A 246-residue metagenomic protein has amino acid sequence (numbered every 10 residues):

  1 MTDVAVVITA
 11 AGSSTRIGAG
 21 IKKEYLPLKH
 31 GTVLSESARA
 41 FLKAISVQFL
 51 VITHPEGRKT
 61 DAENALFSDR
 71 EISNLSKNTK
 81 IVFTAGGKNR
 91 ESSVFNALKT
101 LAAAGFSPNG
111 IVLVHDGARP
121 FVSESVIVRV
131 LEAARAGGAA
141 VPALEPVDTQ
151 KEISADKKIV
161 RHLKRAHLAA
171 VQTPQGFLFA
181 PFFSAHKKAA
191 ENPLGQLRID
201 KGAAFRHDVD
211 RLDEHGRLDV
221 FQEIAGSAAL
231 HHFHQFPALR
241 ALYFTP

Functional and structural regions predicted by a protein language model:
T2, L168-P246: Conserved alpha/beta core of the MobA/IspD/sugar-nucleotide pyrophosphorylase nucleotidyltransferase superfamily
T2-T60: N-terminal glycine-rich phosphate-binding loop and ensuing alpha1 helix
I8, L34, A97, D116 (+2 more regions): Residue-level signal for inorganic ion chemistry
L34-N109, A190-N192: Conserved N-terminal catalytic core of the sugar/cofactor nucleotidyltransferase
R90, G117-F121: Acidic metal-phosphate-binding loop of nucleotide-sugar-dependent transferases
P108, F121-R198: Conserved core of the sugar-phosphate nucleotidyltransferase
V112: Short aromatic/hydrophobic "clamp" motif used to bind/position activated sugar donors
